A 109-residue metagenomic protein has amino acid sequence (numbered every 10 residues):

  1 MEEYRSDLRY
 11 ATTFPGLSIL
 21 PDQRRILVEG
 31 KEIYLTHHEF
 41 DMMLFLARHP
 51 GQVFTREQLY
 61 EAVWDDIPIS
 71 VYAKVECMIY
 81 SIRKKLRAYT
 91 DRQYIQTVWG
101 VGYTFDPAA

Functional and structural regions predicted by a protein language model:
M1-P15: Basic, amphipathic DNA-recognition helix from helix-turn-helix-like DNA-binding domains
L8-T12, Y34, I79-A109: DNA-binding patch around the recognition helix
F14-F40, T104-A109: A structural micro-motif at secondary-structure boundaries
P15-L20, R56-Q58, D66-I67, Q96 (+2 more regions): Non-transmembrane, interaction-prone segments in cytosolic or luminal domains
R25, G30-H37, D41-M78, K84-Y89: Positively charged, aromatic-enriched patches within helix-turn-helix-type DNA-binding elements, predominantly
